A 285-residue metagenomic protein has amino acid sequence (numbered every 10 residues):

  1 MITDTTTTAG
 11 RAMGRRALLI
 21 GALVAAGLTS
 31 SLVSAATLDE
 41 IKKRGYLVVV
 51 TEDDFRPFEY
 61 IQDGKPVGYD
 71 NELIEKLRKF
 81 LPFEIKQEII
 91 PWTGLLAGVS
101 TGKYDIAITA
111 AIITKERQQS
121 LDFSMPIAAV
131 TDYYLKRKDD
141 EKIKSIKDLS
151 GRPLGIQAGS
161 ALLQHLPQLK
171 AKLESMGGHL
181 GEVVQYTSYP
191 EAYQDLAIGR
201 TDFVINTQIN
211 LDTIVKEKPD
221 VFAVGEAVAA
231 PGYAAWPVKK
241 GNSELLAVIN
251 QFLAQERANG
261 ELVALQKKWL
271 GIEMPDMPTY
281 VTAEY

Functional and structural regions predicted by a protein language model:
M13-L19: N-terminal export leaders
S30-L32: N-terminal signal peptide c-region/cleavage motif recognized by signal peptidases
A35-A110, Q185, I249, N259 (+1 more regions): Extracytoplasmic small-molecule ligand-binding "clamshell" domains of the periplasmic binding protein/Venus flytrap
D53, A128-K136, D212-A254, I272-Y285: Periplasmic-binding protein-like
N71-F80, D140-D148, R152-A161, D212 (+1 more regions): Extended ligand-binding regions for polar small-molecule ligands
I74-F83, L162-Q185, V215-P219: Ligand-binding cleft/hinge of the Venus flytrap
E75, K79-F80, E84-D148, F222 (+2 more regions): Acidic, polar ligand-binding/catalytic clefts
G94, A111-Q119, H165-K172, Q194-A230: A ligand-binding cleft/hinge motif common to bilobed small-molecule-binding domains
